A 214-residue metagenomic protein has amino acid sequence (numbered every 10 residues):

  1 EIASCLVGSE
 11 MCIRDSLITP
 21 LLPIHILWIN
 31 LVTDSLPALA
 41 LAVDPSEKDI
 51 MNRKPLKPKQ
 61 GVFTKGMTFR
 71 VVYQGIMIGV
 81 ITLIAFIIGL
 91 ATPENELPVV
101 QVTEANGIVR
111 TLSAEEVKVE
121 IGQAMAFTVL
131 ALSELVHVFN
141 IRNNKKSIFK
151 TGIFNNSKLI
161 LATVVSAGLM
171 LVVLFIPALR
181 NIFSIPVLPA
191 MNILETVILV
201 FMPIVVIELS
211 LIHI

Functional and structural regions predicted by a protein language model:
E1-G8, I13, I212-H213: Single conserved hydrophobic/aromatic residue that forms the stacking wall/gate of nucleotide- or nucleobase-binding
S4, T33, P37, M77-A85 (+2 more regions): Alpha-helical transmembrane segments of multipass membrane proteins
S4-E10, I24, N52-V80, A114-L130 (+1 more regions): Soluble-to-membrane junctions at the N-terminal ends of transmembrane alpha-helices in multi-pass ion-transporting
S9, I84-F86, L194-E195: Hydrophobic alpha-helical transmembrane segments
S16-W28, E94-V100, K118-M125, F183-I193: Membrane-water interface of transmembrane alpha-helices in multipass transporters/channels
L27-V32, L41-K57: Flexible glycine/proline-rich, aromatic-decorated loop/lid segments
A42, V99, T128-L211: C-terminal transmembrane module of polytopic membrane proteins
F86-T103, F175-R180: Membrane-helix interface motif
